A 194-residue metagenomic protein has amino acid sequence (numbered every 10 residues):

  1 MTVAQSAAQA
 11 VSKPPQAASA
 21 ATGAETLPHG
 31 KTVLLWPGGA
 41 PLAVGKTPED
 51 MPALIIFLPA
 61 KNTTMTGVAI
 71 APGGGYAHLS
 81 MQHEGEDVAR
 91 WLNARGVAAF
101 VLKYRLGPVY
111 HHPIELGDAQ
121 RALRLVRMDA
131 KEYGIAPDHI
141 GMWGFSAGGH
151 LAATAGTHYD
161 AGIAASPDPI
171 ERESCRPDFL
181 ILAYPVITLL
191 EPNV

Functional and structural regions predicted by a protein language model:
Q5, Q9-V11: Boundary of Sec targeting at the N-terminus
V11-T66, E191-V194: N-terminal cap/lid segment of alpha/beta-hydrolase-fold proteins
G39, P72-A77, S146: Active-site glycine-rich loops that stabilize anionic/oxyanionic intermediates across multiple enzyme folds
T64-G74: Short beta-strand element of the alpha/beta-hydrolase
G67, N93-F100, R105, F179: A fold-wide structural signal in alpha/beta-hydrolase
G75, L106-P108, I187-T188: Alpha/beta-hydrolase active-site loop signature
S80-Q82, D87, L102-P137: Catalytic nucleophile-loop/oxyanion-hole region of alpha/beta-hydrolase and closely related hydrolase-like folds
R121-V194: Primarily recognizes the serine-hydrolase "nucleophile elbow" in alpha/beta-hydrolase and SGNH/GDSL folds
